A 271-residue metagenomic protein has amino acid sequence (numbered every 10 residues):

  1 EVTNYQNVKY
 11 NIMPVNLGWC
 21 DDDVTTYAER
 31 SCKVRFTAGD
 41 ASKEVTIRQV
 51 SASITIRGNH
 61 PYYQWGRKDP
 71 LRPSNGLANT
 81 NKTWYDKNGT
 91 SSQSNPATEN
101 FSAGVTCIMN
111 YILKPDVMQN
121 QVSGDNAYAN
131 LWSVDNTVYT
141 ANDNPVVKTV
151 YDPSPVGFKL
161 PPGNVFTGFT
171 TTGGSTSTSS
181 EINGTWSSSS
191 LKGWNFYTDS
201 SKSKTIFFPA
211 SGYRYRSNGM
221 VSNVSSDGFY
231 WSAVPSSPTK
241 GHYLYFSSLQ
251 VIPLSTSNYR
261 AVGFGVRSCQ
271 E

Functional and structural regions predicted by a protein language model:
E1-K148, G174, S236, R260-G265 (+1 more regions): Short, compositionally biased
D125, A129-E271: C-terminal, surface-exposed recognition/capping segments
